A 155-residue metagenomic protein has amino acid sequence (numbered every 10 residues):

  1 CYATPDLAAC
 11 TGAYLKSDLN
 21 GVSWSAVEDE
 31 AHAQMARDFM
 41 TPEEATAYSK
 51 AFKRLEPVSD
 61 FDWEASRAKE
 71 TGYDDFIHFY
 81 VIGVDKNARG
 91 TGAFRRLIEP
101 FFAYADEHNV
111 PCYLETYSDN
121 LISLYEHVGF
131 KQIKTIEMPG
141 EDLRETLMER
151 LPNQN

Functional and structural regions predicted by a protein language model:
C1-D6, H78: A short helix-loop-beta-strand connector motif used in the catalytic cores of GNAT acetyltransferases and, in some
A3, G12, L147-L151: Short, well-ordered beta-strand micro-motif
L7-C10, K134: A structural microfeature
A9-R89, P139: Conserved acyl-donor/pantetheine-binding loop and adjacent beta-alpha core of acyl/acetyltransferases and related
D85-R89, A103-P111, N153-N155: Secondary-structure boundary elements
A88-P100: Conserved acetyl-CoA pyrophosphate-binding loop and the N-cap/start of the following alpha-helix in GNAT-like
R95, Y104-N109, S118-T135: Conserved active-site alpha-helix within GNAT-family acetyltransferase domains
V110, L114-D119, M138-N155: C-terminal "cap" of GNAT-fold acetyltransferases
